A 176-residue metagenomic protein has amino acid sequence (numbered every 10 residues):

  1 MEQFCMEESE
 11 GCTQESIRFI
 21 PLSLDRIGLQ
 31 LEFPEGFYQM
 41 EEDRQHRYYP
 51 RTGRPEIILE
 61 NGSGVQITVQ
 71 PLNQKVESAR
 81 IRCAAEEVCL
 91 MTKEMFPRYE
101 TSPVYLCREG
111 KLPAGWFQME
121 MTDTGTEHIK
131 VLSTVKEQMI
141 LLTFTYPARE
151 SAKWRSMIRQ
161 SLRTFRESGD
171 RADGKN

Functional and structural regions predicted by a protein language model:
M1-T68, L72-A114, E120-T126, V135-N176: N-terminal targeting sequences that direct proteins away from the cytosol to non-cytosolic compartments
K130-V131: Beta-propeller and closely related beta-sheet repeat lectin domains
